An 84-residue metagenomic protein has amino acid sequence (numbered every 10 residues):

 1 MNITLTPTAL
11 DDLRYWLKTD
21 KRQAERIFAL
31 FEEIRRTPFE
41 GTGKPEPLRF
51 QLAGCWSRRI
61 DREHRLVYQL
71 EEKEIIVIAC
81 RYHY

Functional and structural regions predicted by a protein language model:
N2, T8-A29, W56-R65, Q69-Y84: Enriched for short, Lys/Arg-rich terminal
E33-R59: A short, surface-exposed loop/turn module that caps and links secondary-structure elements
